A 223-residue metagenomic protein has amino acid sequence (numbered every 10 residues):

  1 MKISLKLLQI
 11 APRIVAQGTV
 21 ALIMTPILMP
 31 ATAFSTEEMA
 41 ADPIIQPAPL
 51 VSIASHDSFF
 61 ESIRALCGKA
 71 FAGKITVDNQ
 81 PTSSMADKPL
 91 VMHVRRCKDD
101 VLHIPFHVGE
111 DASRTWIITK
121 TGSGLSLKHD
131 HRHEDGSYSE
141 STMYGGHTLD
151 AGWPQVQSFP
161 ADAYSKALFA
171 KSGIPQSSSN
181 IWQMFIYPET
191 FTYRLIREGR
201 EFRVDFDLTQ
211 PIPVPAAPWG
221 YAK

Functional and structural regions predicted by a protein language model:
I3-T19: Bacterial N-terminal signal peptides that target proteins for export
I14-P30: Bacterial N-terminal signal peptides
L28-A41: Signal peptide processing junction and immediate N-terminal pro/mature segment of secreted/exported proteins
P43-P81: Tryptophan-anchored aromatic micro-motifs
A72-D99: Short, solvent-exposed loop/hinge segments that bridge or flank secondary-structure elements
L102-G109, H129-D130, Y193-I196: Short beta-strand segments that buttress and anchor functional surface loops
W116-L168: An exposed acidic His-Trp-rich patch
T142-H147, P188-K223: Edge beta-strand at a domain terminus
